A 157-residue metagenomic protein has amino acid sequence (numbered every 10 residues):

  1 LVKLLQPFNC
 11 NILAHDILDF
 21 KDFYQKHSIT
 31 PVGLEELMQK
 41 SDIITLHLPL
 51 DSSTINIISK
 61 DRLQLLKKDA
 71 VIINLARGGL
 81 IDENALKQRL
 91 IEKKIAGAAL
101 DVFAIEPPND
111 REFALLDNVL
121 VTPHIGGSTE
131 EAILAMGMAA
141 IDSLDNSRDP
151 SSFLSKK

Functional and structural regions predicted by a protein language model:
L1, L5, L66: Aromatic pocket-lining residues of Rossmann-like dinucleotide-binding sites
V2, C10-N11: Residues at the starts of beta-strands that form the adenosine-phosphate
P7-F8, K40: Conserved dinucleotide-binding and phosphotransfer motif residues
F8, H27, L115-D117: Short, structured coil segments at secondary-structure junctions
I17-E112: Rossmann-like adenosine-cofactor binding region
E106-K157: C-terminal helix-to-coil terminal segments
